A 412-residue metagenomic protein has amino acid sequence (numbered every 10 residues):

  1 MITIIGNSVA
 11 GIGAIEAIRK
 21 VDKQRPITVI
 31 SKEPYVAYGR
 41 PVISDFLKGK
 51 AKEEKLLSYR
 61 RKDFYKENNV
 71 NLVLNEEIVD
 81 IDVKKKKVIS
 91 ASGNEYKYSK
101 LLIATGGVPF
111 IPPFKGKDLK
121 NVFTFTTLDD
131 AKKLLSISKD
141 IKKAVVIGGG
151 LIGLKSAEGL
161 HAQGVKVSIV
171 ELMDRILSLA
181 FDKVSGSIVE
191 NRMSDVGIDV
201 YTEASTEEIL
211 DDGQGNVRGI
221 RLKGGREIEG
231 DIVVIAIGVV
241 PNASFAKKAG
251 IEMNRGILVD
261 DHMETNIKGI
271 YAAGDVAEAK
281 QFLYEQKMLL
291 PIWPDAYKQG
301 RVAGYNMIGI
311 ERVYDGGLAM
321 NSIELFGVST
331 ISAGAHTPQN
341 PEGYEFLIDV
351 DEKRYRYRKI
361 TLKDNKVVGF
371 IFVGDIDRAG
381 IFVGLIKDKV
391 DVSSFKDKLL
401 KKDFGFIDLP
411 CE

Functional and structural regions predicted by a protein language model:
M1, R218-I220, R226-E252, V328-P410: C-terminal catalytic lobe of FAD-dependent flavoproteins
M1-N71, A157-A180, D377, I381: Beta1-alpha1 glycine-rich phosphate/pyrophosphate-binding loop at the start of Rossmann-like nucleotide-binding domains
I5, Y96-G106, I147, I228-G238 (+2 more regions): Short hydrophobic core segments
N7, K20, V276-R378: Mid-to-C-terminal Rossmann-like scaffold of FAD/NAD(P)H-dependent oxidoreductases
S8-I12, P34, G107-P109, L128-D129 (+3 more regions): Residue-level detector of alpha-helix initiation sites
Q24-P26, K66, L72-S90, Y96 (+1 more regions): A Rossmann-like FAD-binding core segment of flavoenzymes
T105-Q163: Glycine-rich dinucleotide-binding loop and its adjacent helix/turn
D118-K139, D211-R221, R226-V302, S394 (+1 more regions): FAD-site-proximal beta/loop scaffold in flavoenzymes
